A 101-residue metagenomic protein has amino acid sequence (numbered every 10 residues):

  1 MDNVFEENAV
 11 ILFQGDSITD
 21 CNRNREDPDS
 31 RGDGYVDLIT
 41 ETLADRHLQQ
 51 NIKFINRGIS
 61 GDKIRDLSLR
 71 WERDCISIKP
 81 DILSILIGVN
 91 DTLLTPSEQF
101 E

Functional and structural regions predicted by a protein language model:
M1-S60, E72-K79: Serine-esterase "nucleophile elbow" of acetyl-processing enzymes
S17, G88-V89: Short, flexible active-site-adjacent loop segments at beta-strand->alpha-helix junctions, enriched in small/polar
R23-N24, D66, L94-T95: Short glycine-/acidic-enriched loop or helix-start segments at secondary-structure transitions that form or flank
I52, I64, N90-D91: Active-site neighborhood of divalent metal-dependent phosphoester/pyrophosphate hydrolases
G58, L86-I87: Short beta-strand segments
G61-L69: Structural motif
K79-I85: Proline-aspartate-enriched helix->loop->beta-strand connector
N90-E101: Serine-dependent acyl-ester chemistry module
